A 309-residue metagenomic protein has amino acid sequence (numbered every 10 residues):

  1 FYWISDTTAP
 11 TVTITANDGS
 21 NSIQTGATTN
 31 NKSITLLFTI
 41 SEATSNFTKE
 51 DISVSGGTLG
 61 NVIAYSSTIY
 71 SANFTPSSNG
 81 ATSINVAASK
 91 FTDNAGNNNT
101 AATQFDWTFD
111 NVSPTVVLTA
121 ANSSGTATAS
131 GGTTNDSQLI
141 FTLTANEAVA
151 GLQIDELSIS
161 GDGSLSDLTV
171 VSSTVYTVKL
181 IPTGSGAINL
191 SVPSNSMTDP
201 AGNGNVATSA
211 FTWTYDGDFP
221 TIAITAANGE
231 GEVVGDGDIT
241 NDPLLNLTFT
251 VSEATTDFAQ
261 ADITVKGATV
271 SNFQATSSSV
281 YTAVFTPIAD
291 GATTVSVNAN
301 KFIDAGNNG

Functional and structural regions predicted by a protein language model:
F1-G309: Non-catalytic beta-sheet/beta-sandwich ligand-binding modules that flank or precede catalytic cores
